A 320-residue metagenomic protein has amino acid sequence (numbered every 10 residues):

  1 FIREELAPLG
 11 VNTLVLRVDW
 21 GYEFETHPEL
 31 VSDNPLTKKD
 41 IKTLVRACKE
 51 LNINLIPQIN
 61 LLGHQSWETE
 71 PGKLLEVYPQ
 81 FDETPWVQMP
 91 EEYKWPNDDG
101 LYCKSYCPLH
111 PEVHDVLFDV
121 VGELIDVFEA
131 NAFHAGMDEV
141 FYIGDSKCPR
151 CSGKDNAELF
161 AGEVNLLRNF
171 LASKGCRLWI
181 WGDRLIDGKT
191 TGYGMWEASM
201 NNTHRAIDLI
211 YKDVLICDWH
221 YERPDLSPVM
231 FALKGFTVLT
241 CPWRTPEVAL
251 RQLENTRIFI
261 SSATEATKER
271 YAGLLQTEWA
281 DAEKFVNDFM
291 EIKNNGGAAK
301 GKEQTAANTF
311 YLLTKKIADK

Functional and structural regions predicted by a protein language model:
F1-M200, A206-I210, V214: Aromatic-lined carbohydrate-binding surfaces of glycoside hydrolases
V127, Y142, P149-T309: Catalytic-core regions of glycoside hydrolase
T309-F310, T314-K320: Catalytic domains of carbohydrate-active enzymes that cleave complex glycans
